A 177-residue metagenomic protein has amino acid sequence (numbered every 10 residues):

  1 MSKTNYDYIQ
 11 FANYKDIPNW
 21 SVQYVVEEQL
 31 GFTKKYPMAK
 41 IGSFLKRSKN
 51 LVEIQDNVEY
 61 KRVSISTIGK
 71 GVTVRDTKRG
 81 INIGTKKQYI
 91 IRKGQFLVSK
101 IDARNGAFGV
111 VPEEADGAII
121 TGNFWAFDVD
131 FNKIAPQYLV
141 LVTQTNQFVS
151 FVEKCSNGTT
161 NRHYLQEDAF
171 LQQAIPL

Functional and structural regions predicted by a protein language model:
M1-V52, P176-L177: Non-catalytic DNA-recognition/assembly elements of restriction-modification systems
P37-E53, Y60-K93: Sequence-specific dsDNA recognition surfaces
M38, D56, P136, T145-V149: Alpha-helix initiation and N-capping motif
V58-E59, V111: Short Gly/aromatic-enriched secondary-structure transition segments
I65, V129, I175: Active-site donor-binding loop signature of nucleotide-sugar glycosyltransferases
Q88, L97-Q144: A short beta-sheet element
A103, V140, Q144-S150, K154-S156 (+1 more regions): Well-ordered mid-protein domain cores that form the structural environment of catalytic cofactors
A118-W125, N157-L177: A short glycine-rich beta-alpha junction/loop motif
